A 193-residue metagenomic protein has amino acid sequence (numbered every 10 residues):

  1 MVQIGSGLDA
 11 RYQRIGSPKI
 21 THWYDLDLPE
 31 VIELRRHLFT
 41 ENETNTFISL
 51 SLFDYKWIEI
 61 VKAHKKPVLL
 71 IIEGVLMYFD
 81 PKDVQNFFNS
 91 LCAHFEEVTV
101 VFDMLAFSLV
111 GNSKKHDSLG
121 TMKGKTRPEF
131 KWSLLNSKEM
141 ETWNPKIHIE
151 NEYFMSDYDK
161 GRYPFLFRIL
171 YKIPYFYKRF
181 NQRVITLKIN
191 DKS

Functional and structural regions predicted by a protein language model:
I4-S193: Alpha-helical subdomain
